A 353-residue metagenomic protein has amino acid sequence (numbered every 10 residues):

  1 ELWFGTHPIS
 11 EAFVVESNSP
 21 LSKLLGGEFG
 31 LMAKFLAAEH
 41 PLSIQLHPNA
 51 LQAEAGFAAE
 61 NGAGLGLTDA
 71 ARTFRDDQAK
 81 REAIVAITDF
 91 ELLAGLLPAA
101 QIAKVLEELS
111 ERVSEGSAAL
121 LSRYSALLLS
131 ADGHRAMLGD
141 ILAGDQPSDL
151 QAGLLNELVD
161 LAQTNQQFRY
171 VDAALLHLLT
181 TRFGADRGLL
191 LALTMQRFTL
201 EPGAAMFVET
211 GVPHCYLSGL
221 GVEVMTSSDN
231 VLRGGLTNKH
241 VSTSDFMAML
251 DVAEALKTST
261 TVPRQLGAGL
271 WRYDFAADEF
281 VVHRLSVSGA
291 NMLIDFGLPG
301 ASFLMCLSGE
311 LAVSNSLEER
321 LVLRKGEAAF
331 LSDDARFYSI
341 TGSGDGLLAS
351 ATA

Functional and structural regions predicted by a protein language model:
E1-Q166, N238-L256, V282: Transition-metal
A12-N18, L24-F29, A185-E201, F296-G297 (+1 more regions): A short beta-strand-loop-beta hairpin characteristic of the jelly-roll/cupin
H40, S308-A353: Generic C-terminus detector
L42, E82-L92, G219-N238, F280 (+2 more regions): A short hydrophobic beta-strand segment most commonly corresponding to one strand of the jelly-roll/cupin
D149-A192: Active-site cores enriched in adjacent His and Asp/Glu residues with nearby glycine-rich loops that coordinate divalent
R197-F207, V212-Y216, V222, N315-F337: Short acidic-glycine-tyrosine-enriched beta hairpin
L220-L270: C-terminal, non-catalytic macromolecule-binding modules
L266-G269, V281-L298, R324-K325: Conserved short histidine dyad/triad with adjacent acidic residue
